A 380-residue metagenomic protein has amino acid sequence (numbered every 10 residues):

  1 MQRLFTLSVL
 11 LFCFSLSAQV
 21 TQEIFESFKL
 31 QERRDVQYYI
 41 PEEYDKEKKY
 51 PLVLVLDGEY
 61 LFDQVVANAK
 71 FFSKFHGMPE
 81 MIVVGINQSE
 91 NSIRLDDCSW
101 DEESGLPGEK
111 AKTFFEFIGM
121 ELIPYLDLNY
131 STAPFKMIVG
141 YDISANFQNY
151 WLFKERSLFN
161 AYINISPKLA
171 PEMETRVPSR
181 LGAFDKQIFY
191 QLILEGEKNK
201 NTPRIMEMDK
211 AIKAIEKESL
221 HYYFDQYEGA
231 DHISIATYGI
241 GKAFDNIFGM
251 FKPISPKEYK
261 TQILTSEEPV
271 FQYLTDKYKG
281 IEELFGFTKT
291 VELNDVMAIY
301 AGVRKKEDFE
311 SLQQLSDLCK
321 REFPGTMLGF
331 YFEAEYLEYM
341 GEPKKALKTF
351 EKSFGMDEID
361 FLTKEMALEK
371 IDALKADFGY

Functional and structural regions predicted by a protein language model:
M1-T21: Bacterial Sec-dependent N-terminal signal peptides
Q19-P343, L347-Y380: Non-catalytic cap/lid and distal C-terminal segments of serine-dependent acyl enzymes
